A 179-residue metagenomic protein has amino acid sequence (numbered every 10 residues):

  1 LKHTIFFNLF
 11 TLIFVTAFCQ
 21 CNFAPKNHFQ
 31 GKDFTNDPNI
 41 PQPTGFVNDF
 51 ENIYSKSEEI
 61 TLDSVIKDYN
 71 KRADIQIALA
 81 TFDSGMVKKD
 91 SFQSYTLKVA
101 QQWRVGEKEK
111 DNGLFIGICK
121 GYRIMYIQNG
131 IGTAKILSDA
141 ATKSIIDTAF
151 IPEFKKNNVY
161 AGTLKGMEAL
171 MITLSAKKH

Functional and structural regions predicted by a protein language model:
L1-L9: Bacterial N-terminal signal peptides that target proteins for export
H3, C19-F115, K120-H179: A structural boundary signal for the start of the first folded domain, especially the loop/turn and N-capping region
N8-A17: Bacterial N-terminal signal peptides
